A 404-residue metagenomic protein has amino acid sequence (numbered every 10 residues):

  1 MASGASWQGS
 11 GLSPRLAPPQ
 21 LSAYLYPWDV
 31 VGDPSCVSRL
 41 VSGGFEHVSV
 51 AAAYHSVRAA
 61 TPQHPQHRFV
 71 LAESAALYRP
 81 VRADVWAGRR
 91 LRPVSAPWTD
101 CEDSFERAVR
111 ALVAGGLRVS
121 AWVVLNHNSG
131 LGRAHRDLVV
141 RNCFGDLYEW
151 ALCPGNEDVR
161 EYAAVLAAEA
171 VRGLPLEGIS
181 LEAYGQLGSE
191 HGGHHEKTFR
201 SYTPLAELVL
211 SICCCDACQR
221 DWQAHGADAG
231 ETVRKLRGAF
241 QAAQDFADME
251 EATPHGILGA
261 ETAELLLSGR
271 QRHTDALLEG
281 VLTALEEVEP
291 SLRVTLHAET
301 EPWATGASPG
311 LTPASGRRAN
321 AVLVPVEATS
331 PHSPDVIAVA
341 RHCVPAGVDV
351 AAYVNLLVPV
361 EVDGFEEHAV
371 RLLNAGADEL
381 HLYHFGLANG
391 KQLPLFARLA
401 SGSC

Functional and structural regions predicted by a protein language model:
L21-V30, A83-E102, D146-E161, A263-H273 (+2 more regions): The substrate-binding groove and active-site-proximal loops of carbohydrate-active enzymes, especially glycoside
S22-Y26, R118-N128, S180-Y184, Q219-Q244 (+2 more regions): Aromatic-lined carbohydrate-recognition surfaces of secreted/lumenal glycan-active proteins
Y24, S120-R172, I212-C213: Active-site-adjacent "subsite" loops/lids of carbohydrate-active enzymes
P34-T61, A75, E169-G178, P313-V324 (+1 more regions): Catalytic domains of carbohydrate-active enzymes, especially glycoside hydrolases
F45, S49-D100: Aromatic-lined carbohydrate-binding/catalytic grooves of carbohydrate-active enzymes
V50-R58, A247-E261, S308-S333, Y383-F385: Aromatic- and acid-rich polysaccharide-binding/catalytic face of secreted or lumenal carbohydrate-active enzymes
A60-L77, H127-L147, Y184-T253: Aromatic- and acidic-residue-enriched segments that line the glycan-binding/catalytic groove of carbohydrate-active
V324-S333, A351-G402: Substrate-binding cleft of secreted/luminal carbohydrate-active enzymes
